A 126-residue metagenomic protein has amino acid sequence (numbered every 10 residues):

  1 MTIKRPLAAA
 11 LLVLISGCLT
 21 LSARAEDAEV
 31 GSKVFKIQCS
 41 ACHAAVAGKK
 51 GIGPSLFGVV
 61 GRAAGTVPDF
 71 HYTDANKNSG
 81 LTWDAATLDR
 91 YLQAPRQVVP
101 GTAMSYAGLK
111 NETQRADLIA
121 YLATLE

Functional and structural regions predicted by a protein language model:
M1-L11, G17: Bacterial N-terminal signal peptides that target proteins for export
I15-R24: C-terminal segment of classical bacterial N-terminal signal peptides
E26-K49, L56: Sequence/structural segment immediately N-terminal to covalent heme-attachment motifs in c-type and related
K36, S40, A44-A47, G61 (+2 more regions): Sec-exported extracytoplasmic/periplasmic mature domains
P54-S55, T102: Extracytoplasmic/periplasmic beta-strand context in beta-sandwich domains, especially the cupredoxin/COX2 CuA-binding
S55-G61: Short cysteine/histidine-rich metal-coordination sites, predominantly Zn2+-binding motifs
P68-D89: Short Fe-S-cluster ligation motifs
T82-E126: C-terminal capping alpha-helices of c-type cytochrome domains
